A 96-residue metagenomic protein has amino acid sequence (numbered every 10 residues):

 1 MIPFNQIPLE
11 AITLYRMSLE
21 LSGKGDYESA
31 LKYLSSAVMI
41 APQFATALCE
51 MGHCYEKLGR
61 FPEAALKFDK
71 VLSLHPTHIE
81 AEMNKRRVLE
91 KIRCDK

Functional and structural regions predicted by a protein language model:
F4, A11-I12, A45-T46, I79-E80: Helix-start (N-cap) detector for alpha-helical repeat units in TPR-like alpha-solenoids, especially tetratricopeptide
N5, S36-M39, L72-S73: Conserved structural position within tetratricopeptide repeats
G23, K57, E90-K91: Register position in tetratricopeptide repeats
